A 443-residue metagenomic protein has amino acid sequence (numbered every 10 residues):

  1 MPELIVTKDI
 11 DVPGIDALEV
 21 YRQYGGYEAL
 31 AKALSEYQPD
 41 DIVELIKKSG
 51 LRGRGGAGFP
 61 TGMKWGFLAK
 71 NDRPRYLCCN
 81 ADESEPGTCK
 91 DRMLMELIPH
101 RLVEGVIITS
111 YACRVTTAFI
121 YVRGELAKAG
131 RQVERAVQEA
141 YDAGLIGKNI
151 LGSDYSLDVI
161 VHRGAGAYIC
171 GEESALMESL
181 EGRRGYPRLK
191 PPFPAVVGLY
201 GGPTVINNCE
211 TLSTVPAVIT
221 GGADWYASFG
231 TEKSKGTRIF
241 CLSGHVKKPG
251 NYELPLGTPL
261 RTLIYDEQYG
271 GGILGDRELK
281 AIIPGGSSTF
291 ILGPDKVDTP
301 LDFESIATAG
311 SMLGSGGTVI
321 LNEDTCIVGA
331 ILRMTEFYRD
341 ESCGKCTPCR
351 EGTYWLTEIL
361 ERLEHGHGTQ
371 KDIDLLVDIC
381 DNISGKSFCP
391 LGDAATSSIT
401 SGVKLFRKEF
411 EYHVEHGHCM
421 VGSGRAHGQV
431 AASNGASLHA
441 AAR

Functional and structural regions predicted by a protein language model:
M1-L45: Cofactor-/ligand-binding subdomain signature composed of acidic, glycine-rich, tryptophan-containing flexible loops
Y21-Y27, N80-D91, P194-L199, C241-V246: Gly-rich Lys/Arg/Thr-decorated short loops/hinges at beta-loop-alpha junctions or inter-strand turns that position
A29-L45, R73-R75, A81, K90-M95 (+5 more regions): Ferredoxin-type iron-sulfur electron-transfer modules in oxidoreductases and energy-metabolism complexes
K47-L68, G164-E178, G182-R184, R339-E351 (+1 more regions): Conserved phosphate/anionic-ligand binding catalytic regions in large, soluble enzymes, centered on
A57-G58, G62-W65, T88-D91, G130-R135 (+9 more regions): Short acidic, glycine/serine/threonine-rich loops at helix termini
I98-A112: Histidine-anchored nucleotide/phosphate-binding helix
G105-T109, L256-L274: Short amphipathic, charge-patterned alpha-helical segments
G130-L256: Hydrophobic alpha-helical positions that pack around
